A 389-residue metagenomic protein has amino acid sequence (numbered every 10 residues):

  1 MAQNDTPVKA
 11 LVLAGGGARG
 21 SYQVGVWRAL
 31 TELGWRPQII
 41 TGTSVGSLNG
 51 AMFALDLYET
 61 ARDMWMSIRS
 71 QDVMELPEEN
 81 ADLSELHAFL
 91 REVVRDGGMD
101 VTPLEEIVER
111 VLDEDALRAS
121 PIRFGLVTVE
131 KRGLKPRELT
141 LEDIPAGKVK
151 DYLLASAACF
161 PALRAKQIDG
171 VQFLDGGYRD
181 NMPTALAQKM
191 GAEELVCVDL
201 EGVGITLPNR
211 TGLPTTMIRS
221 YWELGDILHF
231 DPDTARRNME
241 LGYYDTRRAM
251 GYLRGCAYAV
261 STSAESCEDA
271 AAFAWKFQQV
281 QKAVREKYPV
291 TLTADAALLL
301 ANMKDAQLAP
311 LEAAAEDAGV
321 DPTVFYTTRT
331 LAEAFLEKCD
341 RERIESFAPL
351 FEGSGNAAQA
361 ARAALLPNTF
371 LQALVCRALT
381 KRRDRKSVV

Functional and structural regions predicted by a protein language model:
M1-T43, A51-V389: Patatin-like phospholipase
